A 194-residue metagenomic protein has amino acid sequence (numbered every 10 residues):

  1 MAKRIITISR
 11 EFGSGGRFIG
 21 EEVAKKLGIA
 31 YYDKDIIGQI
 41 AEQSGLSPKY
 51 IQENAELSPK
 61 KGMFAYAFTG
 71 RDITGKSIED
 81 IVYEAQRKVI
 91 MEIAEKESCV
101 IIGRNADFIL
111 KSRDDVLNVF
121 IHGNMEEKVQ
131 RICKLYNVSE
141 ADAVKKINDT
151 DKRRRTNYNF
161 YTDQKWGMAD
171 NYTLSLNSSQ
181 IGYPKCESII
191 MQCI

Functional and structural regions predicted by a protein language model:
A2-E11, E97: Pre-Walker A (Motif I) flank of P-loop NTPase domains
I8-E21: Glycine-rich phosphate-binding P-loop
A30-A41: Short beta-strand-centered segment that lines the nucleotide-binding/catalytic pocket of NTP-utilizing
A41-S98: ATP-dependent small-molecule kinase phosphotransfer cores that center on conserved nucleotide phosphate-binding segments
P59-Y66, S139-P184: Small-molecule kinase domains that catalyze NTP-dependent phosphoryl transfer to phosphate-bearing small molecules
R87, Y183-M191: Short, amphipathic alpha-helical "lid/cap" segments that border enzyme active or binding sites
I93, I109-S112: RNA pseudouridine synthases
S112-K134, E140-N148: Conserved phosphate-donor/acceptor-positioning beta-strand/loop module used by diverse small-molecule
